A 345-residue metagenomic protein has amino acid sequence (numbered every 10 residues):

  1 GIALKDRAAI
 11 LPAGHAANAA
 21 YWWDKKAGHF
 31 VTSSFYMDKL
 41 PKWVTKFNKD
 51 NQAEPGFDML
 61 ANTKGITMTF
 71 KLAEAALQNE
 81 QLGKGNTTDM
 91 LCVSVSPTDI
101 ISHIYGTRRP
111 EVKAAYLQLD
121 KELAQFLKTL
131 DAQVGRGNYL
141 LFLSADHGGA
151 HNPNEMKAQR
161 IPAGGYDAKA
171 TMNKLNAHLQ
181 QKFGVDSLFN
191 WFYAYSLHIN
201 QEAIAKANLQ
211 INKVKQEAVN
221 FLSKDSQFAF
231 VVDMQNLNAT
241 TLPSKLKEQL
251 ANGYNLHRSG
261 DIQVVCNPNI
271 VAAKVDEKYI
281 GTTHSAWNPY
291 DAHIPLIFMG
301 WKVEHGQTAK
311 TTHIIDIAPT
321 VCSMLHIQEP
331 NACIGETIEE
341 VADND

Functional and structural regions predicted by a protein language model:
G1-L4, C92, F142-S144, D233: A structural signal for short, well-ordered beta-strand segments and their strand-loop junctions that often border
G1-T87, S96-H103, N220, K224-S226 (+1 more regions): His/Asp/Glu-rich, glycine-adjacent segments that coordinate divalent cations and/or stabilize oxyanion chemistry on
A16-N51, V112-K121, R160-G184: Acidic, His- and aromatic-enriched active-site or binding-groove loops in soluble protein domains that engage sugars
E54-N62, S102-K113, M299-Q307: Glycine- and acidic
A73, T88-S96, V112-L119, L123-L127 (+4 more regions): Beta-strand elements within well-structured catalytic alpha/beta cores of enzymes that handle phosphate/sulfate esters
Q78-N86, D131-G135, N252-N255, W287 (+1 more regions): Surface-exposed acidic, glycine-flexible loop patches that form ligand/cofactor-binding and adhesion interfaces
P110, K121-I270: Secreted, luminal/periplasmic, and some membrane-associated catalytic domains that remodel anionic oxygen-ester
A170-N208, N212, T282-L325, E339-D345: Substrate-binding rim/cap in mid-to-C-terminal beta-strand-loop elements of soluble/periplasmic
